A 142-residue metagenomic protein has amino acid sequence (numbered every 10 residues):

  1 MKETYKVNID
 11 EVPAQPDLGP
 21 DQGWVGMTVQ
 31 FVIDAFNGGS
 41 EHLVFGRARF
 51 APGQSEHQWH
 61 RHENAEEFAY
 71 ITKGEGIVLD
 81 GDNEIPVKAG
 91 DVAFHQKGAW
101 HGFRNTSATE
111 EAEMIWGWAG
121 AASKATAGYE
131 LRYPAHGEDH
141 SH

Functional and structural regions predicted by a protein language model:
M1-L43, Q58, G128-H142: A short, N-terminal "cap"/entry segment at the start of jelly-roll beta-barrel domains of the cupin/DSBH fold
N37-E41, F50-E56, E75, A122: Short, charged/polar surface micro-motifs in flexible loops or helix N-caps
N37-G38, N64, A108-E110: Short strand-connecting beta-turns/loops that link adjacent beta-strands
F45-A48, F94, T109-T126: A short hydrophobic beta-strand segment most commonly corresponding to one strand of the jelly-roll/cupin
R47-A51, R61-V78, G117: Short, conserved beta-strand element in jelly-roll/cupin
H57-W59, V78-L79, H95, H101-A108 (+1 more regions): Short beta-strand His + acidic residue motifs that chelate non-heme Fe in jelly-roll/DSBH and cupin folds
D82-K97: Short acidic-glycine-tyrosine-enriched beta hairpin
